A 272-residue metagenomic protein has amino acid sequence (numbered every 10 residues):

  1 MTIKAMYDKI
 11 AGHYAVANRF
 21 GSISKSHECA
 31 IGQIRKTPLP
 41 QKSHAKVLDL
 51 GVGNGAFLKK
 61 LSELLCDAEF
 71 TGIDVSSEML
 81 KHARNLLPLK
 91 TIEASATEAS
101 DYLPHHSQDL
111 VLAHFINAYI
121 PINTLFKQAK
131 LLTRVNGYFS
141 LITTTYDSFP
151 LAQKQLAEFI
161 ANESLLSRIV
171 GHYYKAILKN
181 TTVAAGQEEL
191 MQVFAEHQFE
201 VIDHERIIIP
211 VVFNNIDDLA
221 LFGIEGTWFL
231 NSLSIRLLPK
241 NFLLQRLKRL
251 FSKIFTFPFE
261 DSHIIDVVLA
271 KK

Functional and structural regions predicted by a protein language model:
M1-Q41, A56-K60, M79: Conserved class I S-adenosyl-L-methionine
L48-L50, N54-S100: Class I SAM-dependent methyltransferase SAM/SAH-binding core
Y102-V111: A short acidic, Gly/Pro-enriched loop at the edge of an enzyme's catalytic core that lines a small-molecule cofactor
L110-N123: A short SAM/SAH-binding and catalytic strip from SAM-dependent methyltransferases
N123-Y138: A short glycine-rich, Lys/Arg-flanked "PGG" loop and its adjoining helix->strand segment in the class I
S140-P210: Conserved catalytic/acceptor-binding region of the Class I
H204-F255: C-terminal helical/coil "lid" or tail adjacent to the Rossmann-like core of SAM-dependent
H263-K272: Core SAM-dependent methyltransferase catalytic element
